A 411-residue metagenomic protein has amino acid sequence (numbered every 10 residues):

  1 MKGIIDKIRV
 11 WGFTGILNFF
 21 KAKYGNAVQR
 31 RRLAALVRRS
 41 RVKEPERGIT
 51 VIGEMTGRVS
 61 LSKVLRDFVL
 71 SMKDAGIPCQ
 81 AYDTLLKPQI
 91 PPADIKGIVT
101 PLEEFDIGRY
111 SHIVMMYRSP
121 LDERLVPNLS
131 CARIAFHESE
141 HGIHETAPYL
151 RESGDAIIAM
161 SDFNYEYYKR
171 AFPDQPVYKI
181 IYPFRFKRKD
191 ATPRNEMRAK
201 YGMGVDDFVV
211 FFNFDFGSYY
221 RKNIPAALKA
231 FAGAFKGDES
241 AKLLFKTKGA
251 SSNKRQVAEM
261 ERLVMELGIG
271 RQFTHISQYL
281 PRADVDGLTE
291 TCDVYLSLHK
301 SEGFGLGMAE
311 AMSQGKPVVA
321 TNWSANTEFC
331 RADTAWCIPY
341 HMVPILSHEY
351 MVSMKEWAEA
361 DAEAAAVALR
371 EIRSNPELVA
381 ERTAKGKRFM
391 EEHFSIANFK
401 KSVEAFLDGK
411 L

Functional and structural regions predicted by a protein language model:
K2-S111: N-terminal pre-catalytic "stem/leader" segment of glycosyltransferase-like enzymes
V37, T50-I52, Q80-F172, D284: Extended catalytic core of nucleotide-activated donor transferases of GT-like folds
T50, G204-K222, L228-F231, L243-F245: Conserved donor-binding/catalytic core segment of Leloir-type glycosyltransferases
K189-M203: A short helix/loop element that forms part of the nucleotide-sugar donor recognition site in Leloir-type
Q256-D286: Nucleotide-activated donor-binding/catalytic signature segment of Leloir-type glycosyltransferases, i.e., the conserved
K300: Aromatic "clamp/platform" in nucleotide-sugar-dependent glycosyltransferases that forms part of the donor/acceptor
P317-A320, W336-P339: Short hydrophobic beta-strand element within catalytic cores of glycosyltransferases and related nucleotide-activated
A360, A364, S374-L407: A charged, aromatic-enriched C-terminal amphipathic alpha-helix characteristic of glycosyltransferases across folds
